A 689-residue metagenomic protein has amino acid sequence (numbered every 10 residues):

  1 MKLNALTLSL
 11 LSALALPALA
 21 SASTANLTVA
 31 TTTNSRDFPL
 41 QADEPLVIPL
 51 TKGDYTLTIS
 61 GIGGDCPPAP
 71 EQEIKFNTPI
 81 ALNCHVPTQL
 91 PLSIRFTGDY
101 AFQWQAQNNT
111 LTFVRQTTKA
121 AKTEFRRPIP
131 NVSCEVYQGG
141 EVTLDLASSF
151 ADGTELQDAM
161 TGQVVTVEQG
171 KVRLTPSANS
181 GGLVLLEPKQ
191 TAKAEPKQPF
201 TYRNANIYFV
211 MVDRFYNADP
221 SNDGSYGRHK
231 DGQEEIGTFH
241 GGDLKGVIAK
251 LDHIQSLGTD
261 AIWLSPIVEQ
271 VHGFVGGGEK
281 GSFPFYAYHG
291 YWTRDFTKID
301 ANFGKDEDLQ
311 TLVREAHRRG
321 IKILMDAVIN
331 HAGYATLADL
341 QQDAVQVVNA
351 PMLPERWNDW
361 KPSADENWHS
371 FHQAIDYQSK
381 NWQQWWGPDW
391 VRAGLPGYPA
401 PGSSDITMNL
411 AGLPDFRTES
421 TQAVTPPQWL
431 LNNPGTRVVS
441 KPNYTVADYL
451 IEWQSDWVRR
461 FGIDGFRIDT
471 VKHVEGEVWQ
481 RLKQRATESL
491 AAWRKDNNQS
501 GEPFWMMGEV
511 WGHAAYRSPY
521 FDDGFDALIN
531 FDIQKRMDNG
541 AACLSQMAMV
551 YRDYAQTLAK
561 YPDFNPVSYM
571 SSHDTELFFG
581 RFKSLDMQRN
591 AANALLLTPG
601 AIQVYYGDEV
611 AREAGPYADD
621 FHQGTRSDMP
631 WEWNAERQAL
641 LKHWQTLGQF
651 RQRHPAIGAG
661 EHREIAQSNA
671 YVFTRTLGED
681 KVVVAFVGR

Functional and structural regions predicted by a protein language model:
M1-A20: Gram-negative bacterial Sec-dependent N-terminal signal peptides
R36-A42, V165-V167: Short beta-strand segments within Ig-like beta-sandwich modules, predominantly Fibronectin type-III
Q41-A42, I62-Y100, V132, Q499: Structured interaction patches on ligand/partner-binding surfaces of diverse proteins
D43-P49, K171-L174: Short, surface-exposed beta-strand/beta-hairpin micro-motifs centered on an aromatic residue
P45-T56, I62-G63, T123: Short Pro-Gly-centered beta-turn/loop motif in secreted/extracellular proteins
Q89, S93, T97, A101-V114 (+13 more regions): Active-site-proximal helices and loops of the catalytic beta/alpha 8
P199-A205, F215-D456, R460-F461, L482 (+3 more regions): Substrate-binding/active-site clefts of carbohydrate-active enzymes
N206-M211, A261-P266, G290, D295-K298 (+9 more regions): Structural recognition of the beta-strand scaffold that forms the well-ordered cores of secreted hydrolase catalytic
